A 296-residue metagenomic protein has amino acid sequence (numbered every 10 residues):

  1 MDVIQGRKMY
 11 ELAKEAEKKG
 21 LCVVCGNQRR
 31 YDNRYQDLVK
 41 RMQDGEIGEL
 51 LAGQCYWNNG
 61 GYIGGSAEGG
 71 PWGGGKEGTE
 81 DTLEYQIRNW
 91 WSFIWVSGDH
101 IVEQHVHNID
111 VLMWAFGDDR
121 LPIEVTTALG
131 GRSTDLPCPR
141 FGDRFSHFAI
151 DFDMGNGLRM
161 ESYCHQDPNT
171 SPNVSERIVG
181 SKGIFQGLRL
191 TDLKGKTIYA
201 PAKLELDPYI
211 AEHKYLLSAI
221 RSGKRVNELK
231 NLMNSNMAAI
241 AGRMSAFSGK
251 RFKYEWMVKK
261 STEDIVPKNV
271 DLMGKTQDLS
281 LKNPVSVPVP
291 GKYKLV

Functional and structural regions predicted by a protein language model:
M1-G6, Q28-D32, Y56-N59, N231-M237: Short, solvent-exposed turn/loop segments enriched in Gly/Ser/Thr/Pro and often Arg
M1-L21: Rossmann-fold NAD(P)-binding glycine/threonine-rich loop
Q5, L12, R34, S97 (+2 more regions): Stable alpha-helical elements in mature extracytoplasmic
K18-C25, R29-F141, I150, T170 (+2 more regions): Predominantly a Rossmann-like dinucleotide-binding segment in NAD(P)-dependent oxidoreductases
E84, E103, H107-R120, E124 (+2 more regions): C-terminal helical cap and adjacent loop that interface with cofactors, partners, or active-site loops
D143, I150-N156, V179-S181: Active-site beta-strand termini and strand-to-loop segments that position acidic
G157-D167: Flexible, glycine/threonine-enriched loop-and-boundary segments that flank and lead into catalytic domains of large
